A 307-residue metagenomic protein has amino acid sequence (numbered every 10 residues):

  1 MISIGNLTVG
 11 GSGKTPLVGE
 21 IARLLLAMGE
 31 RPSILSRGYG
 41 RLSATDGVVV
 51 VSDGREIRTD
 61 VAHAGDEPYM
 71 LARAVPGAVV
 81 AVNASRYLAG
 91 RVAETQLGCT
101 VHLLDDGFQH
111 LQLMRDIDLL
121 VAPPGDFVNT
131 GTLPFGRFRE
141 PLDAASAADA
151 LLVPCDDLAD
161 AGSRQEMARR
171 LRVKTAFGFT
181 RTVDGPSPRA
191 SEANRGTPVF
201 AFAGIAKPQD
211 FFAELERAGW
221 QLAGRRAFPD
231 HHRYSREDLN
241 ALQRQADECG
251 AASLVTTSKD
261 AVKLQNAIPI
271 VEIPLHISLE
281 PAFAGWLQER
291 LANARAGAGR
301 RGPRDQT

Functional and structural regions predicted by a protein language model:
I4-I21: Glycine-rich phosphate-binding P-loop
T15, L71, D105, A148 (+2 more regions): Residue-level signal for inorganic ion chemistry
E20-V79, G98: N-terminal phosphate/diphosphate-binding loop that engages ATP/GTP or pyrophosphate donors across diverse enzyme folds
R37-G40, D106-Q109, D156-L158, T256-V262: Short, polar loop motifs at secondary-structure junctions
A72-V75, V79-M114: Phosphate-binding/switch loop-helix module in NTP-utilizing enzymes
A93-T95, G107-G196, F200-A201, F212-L215 (+1 more regions): Conserved catalytic-core segment of NTP-binding enzymes
V183-R236, R300-P303, T307: Redox- and metal-dependent alpha/beta enzyme cores, enriched for Fe-S-associated oxidoreductases and cofactor-handling
P229-R233, P269-R301: Short, flexible loop segments at boundaries between secondary-structure elements
